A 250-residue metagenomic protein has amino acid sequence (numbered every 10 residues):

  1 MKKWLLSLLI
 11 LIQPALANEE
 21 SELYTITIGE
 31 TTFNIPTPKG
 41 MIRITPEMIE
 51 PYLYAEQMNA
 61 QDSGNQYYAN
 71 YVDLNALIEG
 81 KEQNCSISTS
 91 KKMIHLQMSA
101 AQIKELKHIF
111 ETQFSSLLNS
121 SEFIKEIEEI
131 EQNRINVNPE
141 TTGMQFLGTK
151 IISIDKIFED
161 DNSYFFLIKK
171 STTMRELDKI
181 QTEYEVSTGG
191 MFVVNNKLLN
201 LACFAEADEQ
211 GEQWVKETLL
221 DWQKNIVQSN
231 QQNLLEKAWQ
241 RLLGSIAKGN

Functional and structural regions predicted by a protein language model:
K3-Q13: Sec-dependent N-terminal signal peptides
Q13-E19: Sec/Tat signal peptide C-region and signal peptidase I cleavage site
E19-T37: Short N-terminal segments immediately surrounding and downstream of signal-peptide cleavage
F33-P46, W222, I226: Short conserved aromatic/hydrophobic patches within beta-strands of well-structured domains
P36-G40, F158-S163, M191-L199: Short, solvent-exposed coil/turn segments at beta-strand boundaries
I42-S120: Secretory pathway targeting signatures of secreted, lumenal, and periplasmic proteins
T112-G190: Signature of long, low-cysteine stretches enriched in small and polar/charged residues
N196-N250: Surface-exposed amphipathic alpha-helical segments
